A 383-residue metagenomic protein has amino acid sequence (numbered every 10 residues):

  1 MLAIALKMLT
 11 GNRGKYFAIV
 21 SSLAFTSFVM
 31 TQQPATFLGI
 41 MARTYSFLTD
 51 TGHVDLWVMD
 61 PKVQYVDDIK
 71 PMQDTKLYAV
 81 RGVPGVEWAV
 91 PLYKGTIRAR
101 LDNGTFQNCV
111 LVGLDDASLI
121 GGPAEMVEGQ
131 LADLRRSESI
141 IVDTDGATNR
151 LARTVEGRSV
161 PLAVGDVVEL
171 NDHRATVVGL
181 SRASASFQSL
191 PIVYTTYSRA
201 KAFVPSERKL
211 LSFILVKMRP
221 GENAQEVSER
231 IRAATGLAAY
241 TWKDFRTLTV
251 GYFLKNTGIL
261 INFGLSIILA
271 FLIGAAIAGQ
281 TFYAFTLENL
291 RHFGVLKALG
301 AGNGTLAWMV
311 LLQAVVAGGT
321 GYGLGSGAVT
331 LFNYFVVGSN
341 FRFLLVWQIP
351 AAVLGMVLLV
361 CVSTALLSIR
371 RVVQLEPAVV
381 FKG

Functional and structural regions predicted by a protein language model:
M1-T31, M41, S46-F47, V250 (+2 more regions): N-terminal Sec/SRP start-transfer signal
A24, F28-V110, E128-Q130, R136 (+1 more regions): Hydrophobic, regular-secondary-structure patches
T36, I40, T44, V227-A276 (+4 more regions): Peri-transmembrane interface segments
L56-W57, S181, R208-A234, A238: A short beta-strand structural signal in non-transmembrane regions
K70-K209: A structural signal for hydrophobic secondary-structure junctions, strongest on transmembrane helix-loop-helix units
A270, Y283, R291-V336, A352 (+2 more regions): Transmembrane alpha-helical interface segments in multi-pass membrane proteins
T330-A352, V380-K382: Short juxtamembrane loops and helix-capping segments at transmembrane helix boundaries of multi-pass membrane proteins
I349-G383: C-terminal membrane-exit region of the final transmembrane helix in multipass inner-membrane proteins
